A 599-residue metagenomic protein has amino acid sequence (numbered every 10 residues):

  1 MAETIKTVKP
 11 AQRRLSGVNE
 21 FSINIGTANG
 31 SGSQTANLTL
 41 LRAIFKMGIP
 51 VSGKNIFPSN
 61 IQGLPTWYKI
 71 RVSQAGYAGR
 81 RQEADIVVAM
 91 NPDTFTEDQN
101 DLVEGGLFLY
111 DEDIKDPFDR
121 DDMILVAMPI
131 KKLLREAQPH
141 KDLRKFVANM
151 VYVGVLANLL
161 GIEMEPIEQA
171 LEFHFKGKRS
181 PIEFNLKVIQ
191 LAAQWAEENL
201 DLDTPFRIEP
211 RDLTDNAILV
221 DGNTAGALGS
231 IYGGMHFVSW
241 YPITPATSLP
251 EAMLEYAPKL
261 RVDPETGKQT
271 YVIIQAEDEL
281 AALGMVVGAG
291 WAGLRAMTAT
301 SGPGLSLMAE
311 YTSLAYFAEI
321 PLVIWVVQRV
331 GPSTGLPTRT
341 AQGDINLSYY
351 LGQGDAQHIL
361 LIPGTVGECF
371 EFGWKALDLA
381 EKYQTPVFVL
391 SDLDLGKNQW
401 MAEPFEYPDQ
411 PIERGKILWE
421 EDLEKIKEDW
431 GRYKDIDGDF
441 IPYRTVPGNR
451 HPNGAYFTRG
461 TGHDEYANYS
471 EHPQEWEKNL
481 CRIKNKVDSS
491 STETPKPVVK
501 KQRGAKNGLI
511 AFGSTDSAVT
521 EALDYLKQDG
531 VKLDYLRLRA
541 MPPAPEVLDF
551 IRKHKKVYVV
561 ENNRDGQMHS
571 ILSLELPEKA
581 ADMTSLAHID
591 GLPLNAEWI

Functional and structural regions predicted by a protein language model:
A2-G233, F237-S239: Active-site cofactor/cluster-binding pocket
V18-V87, G233-E277, S333, I510-A540 (+1 more regions): Anionic-ligand anchoring segments at beta-strand to alpha-helix junctions in alpha/beta enzyme folds, i.e., glycine
A28, N55-Q62, N216-N223, Y241-I243 (+7 more regions): Active-site nucleophile and cofactor-binding loops and adjacent substrate-binding regions of central metabolic enzymes
N29, P139, K145-F146, V153-N158 (+5 more regions): Peripheral docking tails and interdomain loops at the edges of cofactor- or intermediate-handling domains
Q34-L38, G63-T66, Q99-L102, D119-D122 (+12 more regions): Short acidic, glycine/serine/threonine-rich loops at helix termini
A89, V153, F173, R339-P386 (+3 more regions): Conserved thiamine diphosphate
M123-A127, E255-L260, T266-G267, I274-Q275 (+4 more regions): Flexible glycine/proline-rich, aromatic-decorated loop/lid segments
L219-A227, I231-G233, F372, L377-I599: Flexible, low-complexity linker and terminal segments
